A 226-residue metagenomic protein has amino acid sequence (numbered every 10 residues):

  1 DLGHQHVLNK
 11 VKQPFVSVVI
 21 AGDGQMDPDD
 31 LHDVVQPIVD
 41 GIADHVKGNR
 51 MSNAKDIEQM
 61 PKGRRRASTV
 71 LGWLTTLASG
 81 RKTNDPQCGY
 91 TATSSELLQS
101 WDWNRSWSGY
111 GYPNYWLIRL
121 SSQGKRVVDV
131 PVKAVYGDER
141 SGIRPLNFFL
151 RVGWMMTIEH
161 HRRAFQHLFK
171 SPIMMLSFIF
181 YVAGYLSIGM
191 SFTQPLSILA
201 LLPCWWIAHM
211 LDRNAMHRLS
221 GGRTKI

Functional and structural regions predicted by a protein language model:
D1-N9, P14-V19, P28-Y110, G137-N147: Acceptor/aglycone-binding surface of glycosyltransferases and processive sugar-polymer synthases
I20-G22, V130: Cofactor-binding loops of NAD(P)H-dependent oxidoreductases, dominated by short-chain dehydrogenase/reductases
G24-M26: Acidic metal-phosphate-binding loop of nucleotide-sugar-dependent transferases
S106-W107, G111-I226: Hydrophobic helical membrane-anchoring modules
